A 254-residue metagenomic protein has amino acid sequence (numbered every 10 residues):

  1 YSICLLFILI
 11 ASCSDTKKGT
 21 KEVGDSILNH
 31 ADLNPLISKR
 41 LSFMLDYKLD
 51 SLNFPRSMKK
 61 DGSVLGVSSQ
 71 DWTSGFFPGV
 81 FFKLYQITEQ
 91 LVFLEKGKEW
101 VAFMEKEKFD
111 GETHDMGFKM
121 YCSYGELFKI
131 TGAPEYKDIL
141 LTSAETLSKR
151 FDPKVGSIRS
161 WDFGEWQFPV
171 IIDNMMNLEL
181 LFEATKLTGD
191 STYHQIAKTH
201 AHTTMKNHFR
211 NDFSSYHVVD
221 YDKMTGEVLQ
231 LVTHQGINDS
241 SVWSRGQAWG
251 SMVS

Functional and structural regions predicted by a protein language model:
Y1-L5: Sec-dependent signal peptide recognition, specifically the positively charged N-region followed immediately by
L9-S12: C-terminal motif of bacterial Sec signal peptides marking the signal peptidase cleavage site
G19-S254: Glycan-recognition and catalytic cores of secretory/periplasmic carbohydrate-active enzymes
